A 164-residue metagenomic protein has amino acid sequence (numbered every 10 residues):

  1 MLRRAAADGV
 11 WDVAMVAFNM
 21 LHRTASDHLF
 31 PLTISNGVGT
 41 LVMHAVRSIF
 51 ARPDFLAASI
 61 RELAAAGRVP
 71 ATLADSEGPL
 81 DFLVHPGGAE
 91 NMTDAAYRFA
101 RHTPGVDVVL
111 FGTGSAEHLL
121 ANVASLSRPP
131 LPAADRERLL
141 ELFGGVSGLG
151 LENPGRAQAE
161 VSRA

Functional and structural regions predicted by a protein language model:
M1, T24-A25: Alpha-helical scaffolding within the catalytic cores of extracellular/periplasmic polymer-degrading hydrolases
M1-R4, D8: Catalytic core of soluble alpha/beta enzymes
D8-V13, H28-A164: Structured C-terminal cap/extension of enzyme domains
M15-R23: Catalytic beta/alpha-barrel core
